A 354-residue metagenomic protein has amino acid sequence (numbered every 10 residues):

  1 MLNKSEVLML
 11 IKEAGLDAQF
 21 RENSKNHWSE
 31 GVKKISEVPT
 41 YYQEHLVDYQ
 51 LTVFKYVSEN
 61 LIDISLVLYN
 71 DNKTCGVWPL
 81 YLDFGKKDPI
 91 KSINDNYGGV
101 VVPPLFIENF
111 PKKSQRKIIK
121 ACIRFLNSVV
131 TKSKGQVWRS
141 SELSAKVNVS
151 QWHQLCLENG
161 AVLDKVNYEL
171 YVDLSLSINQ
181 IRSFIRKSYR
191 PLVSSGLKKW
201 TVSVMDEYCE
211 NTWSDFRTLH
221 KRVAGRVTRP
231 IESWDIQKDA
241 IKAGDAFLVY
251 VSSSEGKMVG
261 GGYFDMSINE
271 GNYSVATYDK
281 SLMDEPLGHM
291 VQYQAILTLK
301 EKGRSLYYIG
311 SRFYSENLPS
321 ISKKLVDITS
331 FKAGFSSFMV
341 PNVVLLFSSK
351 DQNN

Functional and structural regions predicted by a protein language model:
L2-K87, S144-M283: A conserved beta-strand-loop-helix scaffold within acyl/acetyltransferase catalytic domains
L61-D63, V129-G135, A246, E301-R304: Short, high-confidence coil segments that cap the C-terminus of an alpha-helix and link into the following beta-strand
T74, D245-D351: Aromatic (often tryptophan-rich) hydrophobic motifs at membrane interfaces
Y81-V102: Conserved acyl-donor/pantetheine-binding loop and adjacent beta-alpha core of acyl/acetyltransferases and related
N96-S114, A276-E285: A short, internal acetyl-CoA/4′-phosphopantetheine-binding micro-motif in the GNAT/acyltransferase core
F106-K117, K146, Y314-K323: Short, flexible/disordered intra-domain loops and linkers
P111-L126, M283-L297: Conserved acetyl-CoA-binding loop-helix of GNAT-fold acetyltransferases
Q115-V166: Non-catalytic accessory segments adjacent to catalytic cores
